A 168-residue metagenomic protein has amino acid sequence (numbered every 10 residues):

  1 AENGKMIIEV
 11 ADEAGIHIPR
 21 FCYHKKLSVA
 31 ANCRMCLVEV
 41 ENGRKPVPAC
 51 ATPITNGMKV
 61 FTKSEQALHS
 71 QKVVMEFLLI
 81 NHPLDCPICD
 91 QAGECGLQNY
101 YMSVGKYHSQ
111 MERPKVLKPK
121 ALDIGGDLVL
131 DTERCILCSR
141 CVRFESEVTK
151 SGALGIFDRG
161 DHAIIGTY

Functional and structural regions predicted by a protein language model:
A1-K5: Short, contiguous acidic and Ser/Thr-rich linear segments
I7-E41: A basic, amphipathic helix-loop patch mediating RNA/tRNA/ribosome contacts
R34-V38, G43-Y168: Fe-S ferredoxin-like electron-transfer domains and their immediately adjacent linker/connector regions across
